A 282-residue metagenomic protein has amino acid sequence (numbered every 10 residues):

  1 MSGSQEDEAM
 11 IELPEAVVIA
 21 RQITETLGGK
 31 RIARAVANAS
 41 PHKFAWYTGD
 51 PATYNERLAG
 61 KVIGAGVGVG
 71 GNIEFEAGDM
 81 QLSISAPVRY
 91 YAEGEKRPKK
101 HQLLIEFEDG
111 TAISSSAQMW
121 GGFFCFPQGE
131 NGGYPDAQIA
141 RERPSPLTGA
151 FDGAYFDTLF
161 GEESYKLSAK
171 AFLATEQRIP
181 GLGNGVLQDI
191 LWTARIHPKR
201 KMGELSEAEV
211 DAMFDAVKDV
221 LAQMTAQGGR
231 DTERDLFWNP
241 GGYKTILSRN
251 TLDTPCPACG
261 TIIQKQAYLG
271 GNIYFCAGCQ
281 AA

Functional and structural regions predicted by a protein language model:
M1, A92, E130, A226-Q227 (+1 more regions): Intrinsically disordered, low-complexity segments enriched in small/polar residues
M1-S2, A9, K170, G183: Generic secretory/membrane-interface signal
G3-F126, G133: Gly/Gly-Pro- and Ser/Thr-rich, intrinsically disordered tail segments characteristic of DNA damage-repair and tolerance
E8-A9, A137, N250, T261: Residue-level marker of intrinsically disordered, low-complexity segments enriched for small/polar residues
A9-L13, A150, S206-F214: Generic detection of long, well-ordered alpha-helical segments
R31-T53, V62-V67, S83, L159-A282: Basic, nucleic-acid-binding surfaces and adjacent catalytic neighborhoods in DNA/RNA-processing proteins
L58, I139-E142, I196, L247: Short clusters of hydrophobic/aromatic residues that line enzyme substrate/ligand-binding pockets
A77-L182, V186-T193: Phosphate/anion-contacting hairpin/loop surfaces
